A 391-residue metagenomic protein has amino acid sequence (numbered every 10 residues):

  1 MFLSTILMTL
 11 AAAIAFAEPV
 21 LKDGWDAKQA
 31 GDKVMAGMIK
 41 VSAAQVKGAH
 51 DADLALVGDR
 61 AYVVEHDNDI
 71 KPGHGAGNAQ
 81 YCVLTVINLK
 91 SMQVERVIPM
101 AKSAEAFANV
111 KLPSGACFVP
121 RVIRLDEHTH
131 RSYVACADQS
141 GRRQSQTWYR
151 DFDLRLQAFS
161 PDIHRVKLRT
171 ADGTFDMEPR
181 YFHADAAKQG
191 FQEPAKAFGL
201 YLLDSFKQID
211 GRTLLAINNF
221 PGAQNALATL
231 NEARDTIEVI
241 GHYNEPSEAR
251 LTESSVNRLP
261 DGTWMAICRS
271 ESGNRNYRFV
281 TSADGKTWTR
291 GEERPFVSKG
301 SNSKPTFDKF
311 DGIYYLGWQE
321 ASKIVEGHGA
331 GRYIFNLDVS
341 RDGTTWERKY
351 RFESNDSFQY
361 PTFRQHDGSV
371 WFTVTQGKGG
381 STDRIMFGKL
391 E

Functional and structural regions predicted by a protein language model:
S4-A13: Bacterial N-terminal signal peptides
E18-H50, A55-P113, I123-E253, N257-S303 (+3 more regions): Beta-rich carbohydrate-recognition and catalytic domains
F118-P120: Short, charged beta->alpha transition segments
Q359-Y360: Active-site pocket scaffolds in enzymes
